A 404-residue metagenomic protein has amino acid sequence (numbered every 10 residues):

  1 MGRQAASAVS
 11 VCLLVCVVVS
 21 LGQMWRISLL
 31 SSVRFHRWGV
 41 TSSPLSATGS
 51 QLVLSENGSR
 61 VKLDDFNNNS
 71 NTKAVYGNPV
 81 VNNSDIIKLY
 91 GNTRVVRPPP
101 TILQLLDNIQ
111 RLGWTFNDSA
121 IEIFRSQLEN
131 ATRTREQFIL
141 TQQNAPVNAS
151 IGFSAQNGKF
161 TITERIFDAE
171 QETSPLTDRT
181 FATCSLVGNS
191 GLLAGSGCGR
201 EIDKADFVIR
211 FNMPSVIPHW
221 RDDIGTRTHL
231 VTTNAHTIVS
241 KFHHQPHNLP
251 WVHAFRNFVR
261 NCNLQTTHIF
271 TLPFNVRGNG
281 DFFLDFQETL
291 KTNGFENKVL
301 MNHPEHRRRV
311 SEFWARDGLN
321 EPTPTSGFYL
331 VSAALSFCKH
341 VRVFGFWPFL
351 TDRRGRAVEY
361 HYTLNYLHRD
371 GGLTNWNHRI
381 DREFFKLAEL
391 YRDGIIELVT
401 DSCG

Functional and structural regions predicted by a protein language model:
G2-G404: Metal-ion/cofactor- or nucleotide/acyl-coenzyme-handling active-site neighborhoods
